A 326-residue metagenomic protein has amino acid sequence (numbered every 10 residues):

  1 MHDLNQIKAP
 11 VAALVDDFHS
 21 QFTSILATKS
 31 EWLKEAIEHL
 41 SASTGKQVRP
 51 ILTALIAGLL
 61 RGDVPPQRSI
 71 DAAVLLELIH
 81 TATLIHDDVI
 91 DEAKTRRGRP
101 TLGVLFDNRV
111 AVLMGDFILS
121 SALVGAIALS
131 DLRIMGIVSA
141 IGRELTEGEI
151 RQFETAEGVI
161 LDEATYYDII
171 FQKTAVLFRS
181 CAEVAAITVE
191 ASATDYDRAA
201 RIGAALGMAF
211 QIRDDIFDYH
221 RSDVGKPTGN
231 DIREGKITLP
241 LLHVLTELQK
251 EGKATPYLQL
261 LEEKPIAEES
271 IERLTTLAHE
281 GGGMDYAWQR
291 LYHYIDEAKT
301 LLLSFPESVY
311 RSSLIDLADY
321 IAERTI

Functional and structural regions predicted by a protein language model:
M1-I326: All-alpha prenyltransferase/terpene-synthase fold signal
